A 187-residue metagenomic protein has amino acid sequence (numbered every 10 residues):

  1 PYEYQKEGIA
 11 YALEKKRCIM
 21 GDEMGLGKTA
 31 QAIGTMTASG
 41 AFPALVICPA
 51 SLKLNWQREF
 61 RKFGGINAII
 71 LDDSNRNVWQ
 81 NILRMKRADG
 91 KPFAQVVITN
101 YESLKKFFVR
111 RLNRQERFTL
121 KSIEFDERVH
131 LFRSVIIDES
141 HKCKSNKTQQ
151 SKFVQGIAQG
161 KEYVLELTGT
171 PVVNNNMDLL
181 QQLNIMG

Functional and structural regions predicted by a protein language model:
P1-Y11, R17, L26-Q150, G156-G160: SF2 helicase/translocase NTPase motor core, specifically the RecA-like lobe 1 inter-motif segment between Walker
G21, I47, T168: Residues at the beta-strand->loop junction immediately N-terminal to the Walker
M24-G25, K161-N176, N184: Conserved helicase ATPase motor motifs in RecA-like P-loop NTPase domains
I33, E59, N175-M186: PAPS/PAP-binding and catalytic site of the sulfotransferase fold
G64, M186-G187: A broad structural signal for alpha-helix termini and local helix breaks/kinks
